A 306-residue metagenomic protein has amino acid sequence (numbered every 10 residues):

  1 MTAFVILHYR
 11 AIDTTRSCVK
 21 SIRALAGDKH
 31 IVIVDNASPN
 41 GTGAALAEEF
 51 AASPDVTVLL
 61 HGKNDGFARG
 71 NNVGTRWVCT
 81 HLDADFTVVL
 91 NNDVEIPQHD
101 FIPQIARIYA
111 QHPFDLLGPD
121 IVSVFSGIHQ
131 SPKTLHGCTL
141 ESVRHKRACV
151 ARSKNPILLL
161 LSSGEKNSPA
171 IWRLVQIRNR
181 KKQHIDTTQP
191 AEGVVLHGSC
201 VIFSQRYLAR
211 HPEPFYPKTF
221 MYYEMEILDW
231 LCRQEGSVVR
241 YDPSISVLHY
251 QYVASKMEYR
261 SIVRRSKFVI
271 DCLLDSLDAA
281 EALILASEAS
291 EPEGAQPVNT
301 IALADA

Functional and structural regions predicted by a protein language model:
M1-S21: N-proximal low-complexity "stem/linker" segments adjacent to membrane-targeting elements
I12, S21, D35-A44, K63: A conserved acidic beta->alpha catalytic loop
K20-K29: Short, acidic, metal-binding catalytic loop of nucleotide-sugar glycosyltransferases
H61-H81: Glycine-rich, basic loop-to-helix element that forms the pyrophosphate-binding segment of sugar-nucleotide handling
D83-E95: Short beta-strand-to-loop acidic/aromatic patch adjacent to the donor-nucleotide binding site
E95-K133, C138: Conserved donor NDP-sugar-binding/catalytic core segment of glycosyltransferases
N155-P169, K182-F203: A recurrent flexible, glycine/aromatic-enriched loop bordering the glycosyltransferase active site that acts as
D186-T187, V194-E213, K218-P243: A short, conserved alpha-helix in the catalytic core of glycosyltransferases
